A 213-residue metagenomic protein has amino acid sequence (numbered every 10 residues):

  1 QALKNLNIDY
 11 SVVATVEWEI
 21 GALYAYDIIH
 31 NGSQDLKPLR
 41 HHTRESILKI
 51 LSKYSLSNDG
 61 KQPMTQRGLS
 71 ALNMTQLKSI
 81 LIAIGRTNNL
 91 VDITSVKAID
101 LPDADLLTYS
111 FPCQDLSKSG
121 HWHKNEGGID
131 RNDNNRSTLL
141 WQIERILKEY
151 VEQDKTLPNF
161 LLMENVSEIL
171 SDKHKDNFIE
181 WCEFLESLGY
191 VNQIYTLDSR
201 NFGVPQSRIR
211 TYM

Functional and structural regions predicted by a protein language model:
Q1, T15-V16, L106-T108: Short, hydrophobic/glycine-enriched beta-strand segments
A2-L6, I29, E180, F184-L188: Alpha-helical structural signal in soluble globular domains
L3, Y26-D27, G120, K173: Short, flexible helix/strand-to-coil boundary loops that buttress conserved ligand/catalytic motifs in alpha/beta
N5-D100: Glycine-rich phosphate-binding loop and adjoining beta1-alpha1-beta2 segment of Rossmann-like nucleotide-binding folds
V96-L106, L116-M213: Class I S-adenosyl-L-methionine
F111-P112: Short glycine-/small-residue-rich Rossmann-like dinucleotide-binding loops
